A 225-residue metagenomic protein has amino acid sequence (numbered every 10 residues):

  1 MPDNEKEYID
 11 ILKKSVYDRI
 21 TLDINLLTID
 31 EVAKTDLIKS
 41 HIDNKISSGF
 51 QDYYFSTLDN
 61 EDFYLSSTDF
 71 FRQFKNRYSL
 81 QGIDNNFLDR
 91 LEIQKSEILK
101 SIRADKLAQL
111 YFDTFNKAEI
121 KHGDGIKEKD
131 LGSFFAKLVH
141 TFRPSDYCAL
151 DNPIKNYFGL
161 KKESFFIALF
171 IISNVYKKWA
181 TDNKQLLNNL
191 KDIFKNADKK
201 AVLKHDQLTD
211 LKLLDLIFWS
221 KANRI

Functional and structural regions predicted by a protein language model:
M1-I126, P144-I225: An N-terminal alpha-helical hairpin/helix-loop-helix interaction module that forms a charged, gly/pro-flexible surface
L138: Cytochrome P450 catalytic-core helices
T141: A short His-aromatic
